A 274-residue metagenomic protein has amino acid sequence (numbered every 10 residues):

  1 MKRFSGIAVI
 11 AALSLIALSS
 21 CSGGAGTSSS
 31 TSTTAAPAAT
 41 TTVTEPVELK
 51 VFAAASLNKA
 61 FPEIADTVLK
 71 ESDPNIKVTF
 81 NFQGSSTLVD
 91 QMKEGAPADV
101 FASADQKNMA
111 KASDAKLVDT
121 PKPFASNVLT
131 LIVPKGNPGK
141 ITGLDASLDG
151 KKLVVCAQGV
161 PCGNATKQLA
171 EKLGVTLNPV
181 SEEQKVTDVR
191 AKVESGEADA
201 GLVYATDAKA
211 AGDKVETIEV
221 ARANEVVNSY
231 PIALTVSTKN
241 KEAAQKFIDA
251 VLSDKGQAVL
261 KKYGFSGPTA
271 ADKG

Functional and structural regions predicted by a protein language model:
M1-I10: Bacterial N-terminal signal peptides that target proteins for export
R3-F4, S22-D66, S86, D90 (+4 more regions): Exported/periplasmic ABC-transporter solute-binding proteins
I16-S20: C-terminal motif of bacterial Sec signal peptides marking the signal peptidase cleavage site
D66-T79: Signal peptide-proximal N-terminal region of secreted/periplasmic/extracellular or secretory-lumen proteins
N75, P97-A98, A198: Short, high-confidence coil segments that cap the C-terminus of an alpha-helix and link into the following beta-strand
F82: Conserved strand-loop elements at the edges of beta-sheets that form or border functional pockets
A115-P121: A short, gly/pro- and small-residue-rich
